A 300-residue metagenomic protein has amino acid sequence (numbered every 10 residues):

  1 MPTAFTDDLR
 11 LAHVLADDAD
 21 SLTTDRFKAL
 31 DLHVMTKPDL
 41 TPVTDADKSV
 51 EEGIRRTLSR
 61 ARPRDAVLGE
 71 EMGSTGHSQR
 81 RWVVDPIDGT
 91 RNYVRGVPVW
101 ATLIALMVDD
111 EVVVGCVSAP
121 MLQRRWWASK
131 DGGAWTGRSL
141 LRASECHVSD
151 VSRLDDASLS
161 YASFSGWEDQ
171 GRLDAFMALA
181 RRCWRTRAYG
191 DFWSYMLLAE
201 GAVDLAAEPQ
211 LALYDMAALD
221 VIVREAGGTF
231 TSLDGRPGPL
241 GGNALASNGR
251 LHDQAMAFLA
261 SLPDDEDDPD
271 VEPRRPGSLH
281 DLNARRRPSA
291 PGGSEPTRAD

Functional and structural regions predicted by a protein language model:
M1-I87, L251-A257, E266, D270-D300: N-terminal subdomain of lithium-sensitive/metallo-dependent phosphomonoesterases centered on the IMPase/IPPase/PAP
T23, D47, L58, T90 (+6 more regions): Residue-level signal for inorganic ion chemistry
K48, E71, P86-G89, P120 (+4 more regions): Generic detector of well-ordered alpha-helical packing
H77-W135: DPxDG-like acidic metal-binding loop motif
M107-E111, M121, K130-G133, S139-L140 (+3 more regions): Short loop segments at secondary-structure junctions
P120-D156: ATP-dependent small-molecule kinase catalytic core of the GHMP/sugar-kinase superfamily and closely related
H147-D300: An extended, acidic
